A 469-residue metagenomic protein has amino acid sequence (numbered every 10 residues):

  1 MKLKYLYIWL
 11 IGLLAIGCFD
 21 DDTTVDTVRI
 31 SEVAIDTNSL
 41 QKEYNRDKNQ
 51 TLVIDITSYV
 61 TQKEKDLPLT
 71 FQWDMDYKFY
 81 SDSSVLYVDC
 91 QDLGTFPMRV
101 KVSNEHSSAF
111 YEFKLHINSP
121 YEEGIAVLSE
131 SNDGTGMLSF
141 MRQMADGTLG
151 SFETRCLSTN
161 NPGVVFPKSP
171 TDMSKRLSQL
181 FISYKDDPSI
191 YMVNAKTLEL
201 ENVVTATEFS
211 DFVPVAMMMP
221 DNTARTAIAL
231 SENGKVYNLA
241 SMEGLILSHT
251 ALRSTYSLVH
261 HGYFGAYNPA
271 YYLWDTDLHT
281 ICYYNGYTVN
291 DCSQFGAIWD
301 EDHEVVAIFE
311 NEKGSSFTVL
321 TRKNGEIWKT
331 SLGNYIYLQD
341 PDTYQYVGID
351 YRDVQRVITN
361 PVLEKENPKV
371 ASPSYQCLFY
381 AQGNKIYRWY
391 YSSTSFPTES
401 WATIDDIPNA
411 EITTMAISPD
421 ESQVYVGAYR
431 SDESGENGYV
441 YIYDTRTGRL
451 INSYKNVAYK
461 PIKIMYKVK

Functional and structural regions predicted by a protein language model:
M1-K48, E105-S119, I125: Bacterial Sec-dependent N-terminal signal peptides
Q62-Q72: Solvent-exposed loop segments of extracellular immunoglobulin-like
F71-C90: Surface-exposed, flexible coil segments in extracellular/virion-facing regions
F113-D146: An edge-strand/N-cap motif at the start of beta-rich repeat modules
N132-M141, D187-N194, N233-M242, W274-D291 (+3 more regions): Structural motif
T159-L177, T207-T226, S248-A270, C292-S316 (+3 more regions): Repeated scaffold domains used in trafficking and secretory/extracellular systems, primarily beta-propellers
L332-E436: Intrinsically disordered, low-complexity segments enriched in Gly and acidic/Ser/Thr residues that form flexible
Y429-K469: Blade-level signature of beta-propeller repeat domains, shared across WD40, Kelch, NHL, RCC1 and BNR/Asp-box propellers
